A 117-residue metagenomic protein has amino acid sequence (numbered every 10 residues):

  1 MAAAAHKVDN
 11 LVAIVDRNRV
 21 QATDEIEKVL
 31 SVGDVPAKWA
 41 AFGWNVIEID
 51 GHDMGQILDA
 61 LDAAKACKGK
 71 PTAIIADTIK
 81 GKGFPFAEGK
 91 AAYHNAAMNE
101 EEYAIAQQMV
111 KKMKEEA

Functional and structural regions predicted by a protein language model:
M1-A117: Glycine-rich ThDP/TPP pyrophosphate-binding loop and its adjacent helix/strand module within ThDP-dependent enzymes
